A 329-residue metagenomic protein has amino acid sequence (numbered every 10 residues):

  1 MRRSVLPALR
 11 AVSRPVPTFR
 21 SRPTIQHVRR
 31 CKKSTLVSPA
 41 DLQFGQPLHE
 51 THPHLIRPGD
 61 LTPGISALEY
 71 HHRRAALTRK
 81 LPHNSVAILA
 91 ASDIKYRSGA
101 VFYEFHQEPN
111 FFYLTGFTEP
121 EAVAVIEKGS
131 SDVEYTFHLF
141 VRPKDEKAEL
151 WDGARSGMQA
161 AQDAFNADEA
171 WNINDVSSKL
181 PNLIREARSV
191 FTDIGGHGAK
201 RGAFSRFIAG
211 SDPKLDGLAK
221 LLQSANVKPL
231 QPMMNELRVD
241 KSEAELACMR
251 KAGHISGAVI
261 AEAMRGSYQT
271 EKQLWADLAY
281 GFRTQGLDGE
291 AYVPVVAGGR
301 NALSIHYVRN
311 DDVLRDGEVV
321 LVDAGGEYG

Functional and structural regions predicted by a protein language model:
R2-V259: A composition/biophysics-driven feature that prefers long, compositionally simple stretches
T78, I94, R250, M264 (+3 more regions): Short, well-ordered alpha-helical packing segments
H83, G129-S131, L183, I255-A261 (+4 more regions): Secondary-structure boundary elements
G99-F105, D212-D216, K228-M233, Q269-G329: Short catalytic-site patches enriched in acidic/histidine residues that coordinate or position cofactors/metals
K241-R265, T270-F282, G286, Y292: Active-site pocket-lining segments that scaffold enzyme catalytic pockets across diverse folds
